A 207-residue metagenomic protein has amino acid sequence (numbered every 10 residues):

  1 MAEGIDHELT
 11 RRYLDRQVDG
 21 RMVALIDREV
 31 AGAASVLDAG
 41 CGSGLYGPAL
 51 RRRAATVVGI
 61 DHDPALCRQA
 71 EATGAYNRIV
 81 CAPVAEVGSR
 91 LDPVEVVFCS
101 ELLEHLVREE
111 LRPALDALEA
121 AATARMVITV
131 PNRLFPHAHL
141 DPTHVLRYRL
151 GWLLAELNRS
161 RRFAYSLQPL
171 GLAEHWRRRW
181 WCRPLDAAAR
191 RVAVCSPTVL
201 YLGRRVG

Functional and structural regions predicted by a protein language model:
M1-D92, V96-F98, E109-D116, P169-G171 (+1 more regions): Conserved N-terminal segment of class I S-adenosyl-L-methionine
Y46-G47, L134-H139, H175-W176: Short catalytic/ligand-binding loop motif for oxyanion handling, primarily in non-cytosolic enzymes, centered on
S100-H105: Short catalytic micro-motifs in class I SAM-dependent methyltransferases
R112-M126: A short glycine-rich, Lys/Arg-flanked "PGG" loop and its adjoining helix->strand segment in the class I
I128-V130: Acidic carboxylate diad motif detector
H137-W152, E156: Acceptor-substrate binding/catalytic loop of class I
L154-L172: A SAM-dependent methyltransferase catalytic signature shared across enzymes that methylate proteins
S166-G207: A C-terminal cap/extension of S-adenosyl-L-methionine-dependent methyltransferases that defines the acceptor-substrate
